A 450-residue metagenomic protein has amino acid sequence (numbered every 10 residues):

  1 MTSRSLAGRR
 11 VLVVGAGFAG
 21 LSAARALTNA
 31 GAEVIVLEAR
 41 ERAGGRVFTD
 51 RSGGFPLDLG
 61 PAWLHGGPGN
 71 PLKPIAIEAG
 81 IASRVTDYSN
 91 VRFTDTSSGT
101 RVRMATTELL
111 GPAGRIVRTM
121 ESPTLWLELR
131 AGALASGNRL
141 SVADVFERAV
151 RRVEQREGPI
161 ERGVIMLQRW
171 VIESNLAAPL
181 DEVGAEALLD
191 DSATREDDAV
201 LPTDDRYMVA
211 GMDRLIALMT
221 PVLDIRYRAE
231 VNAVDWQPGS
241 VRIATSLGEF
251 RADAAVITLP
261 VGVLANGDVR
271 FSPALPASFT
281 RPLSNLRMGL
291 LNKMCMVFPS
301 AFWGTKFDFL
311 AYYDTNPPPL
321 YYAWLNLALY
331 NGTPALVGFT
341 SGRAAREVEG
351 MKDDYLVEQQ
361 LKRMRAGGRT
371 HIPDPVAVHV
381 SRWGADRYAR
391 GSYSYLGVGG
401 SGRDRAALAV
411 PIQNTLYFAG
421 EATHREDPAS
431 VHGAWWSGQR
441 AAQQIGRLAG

Functional and structural regions predicted by a protein language model:
M1-G450: FAD-dinucleotide binding site
